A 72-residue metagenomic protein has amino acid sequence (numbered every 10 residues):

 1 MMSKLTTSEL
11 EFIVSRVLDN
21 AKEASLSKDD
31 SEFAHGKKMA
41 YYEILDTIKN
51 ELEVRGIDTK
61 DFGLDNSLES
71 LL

Functional and structural regions predicted by a protein language model:
M1-F12, I57-L72: Terminal, compositionally biased segments
M1-H35: N-terminal acidic leader/helix
E32-L64, L68: Short, charge-rich amphipathic interface segments used for partner binding and complex assembly
